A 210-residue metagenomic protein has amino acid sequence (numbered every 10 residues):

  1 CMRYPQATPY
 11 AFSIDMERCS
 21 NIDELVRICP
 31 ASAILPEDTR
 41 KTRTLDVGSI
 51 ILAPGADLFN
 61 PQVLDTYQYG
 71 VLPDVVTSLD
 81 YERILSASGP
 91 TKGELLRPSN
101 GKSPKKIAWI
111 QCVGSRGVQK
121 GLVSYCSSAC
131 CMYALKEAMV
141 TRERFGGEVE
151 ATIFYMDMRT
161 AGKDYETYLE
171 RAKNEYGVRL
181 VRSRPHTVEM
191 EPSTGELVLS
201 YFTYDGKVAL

Functional and structural regions predicted by a protein language model:
C1-I28, P36-T44, P54-G162: Rossmann-like dinucleotide/flavin-binding elements
Y4, T42-R43, S99, R171 (+2 more regions): Replace "in large, NTP-powered and nucleic-acid-processing enzymes" with "in large, NTP-powered factors and other
P30-D38, L45, K173-H186: A conserved beta-strand/loop element that lines the FAD pocket in flavoprotein oxidoreductases
D46-G55, L210: Short hydrophobic core segments
V47, G162-D164, E189-G195: Short, solvent-exposed polar/charged micro-motifs at secondary-structure junctions
L58, T66, Y176-L210: Phosphate/diphosphate-binding loops
D164-E175: Short, aromatic/basic amphipathic alpha-helical patches
